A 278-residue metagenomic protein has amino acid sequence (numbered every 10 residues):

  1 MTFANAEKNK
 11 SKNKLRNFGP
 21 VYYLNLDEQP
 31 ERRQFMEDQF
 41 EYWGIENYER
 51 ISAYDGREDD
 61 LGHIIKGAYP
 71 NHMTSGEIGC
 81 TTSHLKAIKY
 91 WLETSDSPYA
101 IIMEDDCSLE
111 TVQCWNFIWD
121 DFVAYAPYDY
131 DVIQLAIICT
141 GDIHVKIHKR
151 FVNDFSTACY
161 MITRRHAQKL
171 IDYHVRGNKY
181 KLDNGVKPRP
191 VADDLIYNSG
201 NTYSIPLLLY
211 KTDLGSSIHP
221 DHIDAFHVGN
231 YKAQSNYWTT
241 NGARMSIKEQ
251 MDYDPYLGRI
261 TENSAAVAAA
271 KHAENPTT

Functional and structural regions predicted by a protein language model:
T2-M103, C107-T278: An acidic/histidine-cluster motif and surrounding catalytic segment that typifies divalent-metal-assisted enzyme active
